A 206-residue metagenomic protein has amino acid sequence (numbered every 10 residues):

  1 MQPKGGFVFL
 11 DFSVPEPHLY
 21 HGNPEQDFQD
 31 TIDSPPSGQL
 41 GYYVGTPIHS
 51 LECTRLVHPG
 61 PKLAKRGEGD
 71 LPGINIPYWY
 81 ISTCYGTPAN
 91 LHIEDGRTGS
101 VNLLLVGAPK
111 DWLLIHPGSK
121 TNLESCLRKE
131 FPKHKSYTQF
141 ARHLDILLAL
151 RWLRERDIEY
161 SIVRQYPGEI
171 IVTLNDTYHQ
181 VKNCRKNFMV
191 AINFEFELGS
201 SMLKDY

Functional and structural regions predicted by a protein language model:
M1-I170, L174-Y206: Conserved N-terminal structural segment that caps and organizes enzyme catalytic cores in eukaryotes
